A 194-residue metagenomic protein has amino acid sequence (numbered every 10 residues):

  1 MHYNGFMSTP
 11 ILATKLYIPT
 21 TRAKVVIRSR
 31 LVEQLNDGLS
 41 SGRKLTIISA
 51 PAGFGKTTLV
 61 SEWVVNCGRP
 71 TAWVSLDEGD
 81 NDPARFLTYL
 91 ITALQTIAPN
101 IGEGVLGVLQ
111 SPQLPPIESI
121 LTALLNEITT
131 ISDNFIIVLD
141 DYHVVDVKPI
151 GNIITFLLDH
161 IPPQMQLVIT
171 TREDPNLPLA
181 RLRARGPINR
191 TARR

Functional and structural regions predicted by a protein language model:
H2-D37, E103-L109: Conserved adenine-nucleotide phosphate-binding loops and their immediately adjacent elements
F6, I11-A13, N36-S41, V65-P70 (+1 more regions): A conserved switch/coupling segment of P-loop NTPase cores
P19-T21, V74-L76, I188-R194: Acyl-group handling in specialized metabolite and lipid biosynthesis
K24, G79, P175-N176: Surface-exposed, flexible loop/turn segments at secondary-structure boundaries
L45: Walker A (P-loop) ATP-phosphate-binding motif of ABC ATPase nucleotide-binding domains
I48: Hydrophobic anchor at the beta1->P-loop junction of P-loop NTPases
P51: P-loop (Walker A) phosphate-binding loop of NTP-binding proteins
F54, T58-F135, Y142-D146, R190: Conserved phosphate-binding/catalytic loops and adjacent sensor/switch elements of nucleotide-binding enzymes, spanning
